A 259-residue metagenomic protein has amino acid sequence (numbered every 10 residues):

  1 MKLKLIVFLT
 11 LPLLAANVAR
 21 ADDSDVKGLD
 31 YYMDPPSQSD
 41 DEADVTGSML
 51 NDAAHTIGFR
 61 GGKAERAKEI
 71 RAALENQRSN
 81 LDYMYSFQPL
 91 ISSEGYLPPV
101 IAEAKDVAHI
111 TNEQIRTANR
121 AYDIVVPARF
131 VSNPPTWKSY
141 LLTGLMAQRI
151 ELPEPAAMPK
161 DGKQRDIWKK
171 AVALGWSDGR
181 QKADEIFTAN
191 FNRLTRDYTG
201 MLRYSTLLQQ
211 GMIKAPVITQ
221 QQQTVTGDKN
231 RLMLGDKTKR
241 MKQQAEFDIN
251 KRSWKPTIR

Functional and structural regions predicted by a protein language model:
M1-V7: Bacterial N-terminal signal peptides that target proteins for export
V7-A15: Bacterial N-terminal signal peptides
D22-Y140: N-terminal Sec/ER secretory leader and immediately downstream segment of secreted/extracellular precursors
P99-R259: Mature extracytoplasmic/lumenal regions of exported proteins
